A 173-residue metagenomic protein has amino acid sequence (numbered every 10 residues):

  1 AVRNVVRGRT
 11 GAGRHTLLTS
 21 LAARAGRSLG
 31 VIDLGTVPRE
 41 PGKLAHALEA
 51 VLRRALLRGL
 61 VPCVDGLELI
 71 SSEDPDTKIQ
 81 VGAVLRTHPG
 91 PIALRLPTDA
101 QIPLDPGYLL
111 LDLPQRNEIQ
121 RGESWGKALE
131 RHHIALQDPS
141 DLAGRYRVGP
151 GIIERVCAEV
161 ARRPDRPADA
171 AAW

Functional and structural regions predicted by a protein language model:
A1-W173: ATP/nucleotide-binding catalytic cores
